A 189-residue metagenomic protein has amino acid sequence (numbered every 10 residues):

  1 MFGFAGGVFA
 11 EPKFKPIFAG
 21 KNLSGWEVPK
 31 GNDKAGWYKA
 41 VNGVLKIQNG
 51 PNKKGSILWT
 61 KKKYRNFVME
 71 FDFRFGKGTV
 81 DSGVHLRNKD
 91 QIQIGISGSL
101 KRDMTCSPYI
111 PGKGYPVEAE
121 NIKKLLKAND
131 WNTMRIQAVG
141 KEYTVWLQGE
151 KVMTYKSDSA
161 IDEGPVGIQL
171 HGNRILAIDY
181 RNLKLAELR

Functional and structural regions predicted by a protein language model:
M1-G3: Bacterial N-terminal signal peptides
G7-R189: Carbohydrate-interacting regions of secretory-pathway proteins
